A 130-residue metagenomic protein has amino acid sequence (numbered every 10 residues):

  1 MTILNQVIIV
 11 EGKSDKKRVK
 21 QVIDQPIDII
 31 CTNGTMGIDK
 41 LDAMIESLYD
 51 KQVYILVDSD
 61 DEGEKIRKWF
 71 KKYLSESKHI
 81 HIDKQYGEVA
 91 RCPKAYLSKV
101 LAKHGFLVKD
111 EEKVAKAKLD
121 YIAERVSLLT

Functional and structural regions predicted by a protein language model:
M1-I8: A short, flexible N-terminal coil/short beta segment enriched in small residues
T2, Q21-T130: TOPRIM fold recognition
I8-I9, I55: Conserved SAM-binding loop
G12-K13, S59: Helix N-cap/beta->alpha junction signal
D15-R18: Short N-terminal binding/cap micro-motifs at the start of the first secondary-structure element
